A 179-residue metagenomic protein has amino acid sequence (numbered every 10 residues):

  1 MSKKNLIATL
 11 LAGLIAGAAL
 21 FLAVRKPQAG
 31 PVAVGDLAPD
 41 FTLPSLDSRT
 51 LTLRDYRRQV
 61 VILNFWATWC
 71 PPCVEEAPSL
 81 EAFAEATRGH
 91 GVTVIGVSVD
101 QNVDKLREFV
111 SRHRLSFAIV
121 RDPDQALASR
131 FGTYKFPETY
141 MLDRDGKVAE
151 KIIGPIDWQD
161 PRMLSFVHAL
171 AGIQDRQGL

Functional and structural regions predicted by a protein language model:
M1-D40, P44, P161, L179: N-terminal targeting signals for export/organelle localization
V32, D40-V61, A84: A short beta-strand-turn-helix
F41, L51, Y56, F65-W66 (+3 more regions): Conserved hydrophobic/aromatic "anchor" residues that stabilize well-ordered secondary structure elements
Q59-V61, F65-W69, K135: Short pre-active-site segment immediately N-terminal to redox-active cysteine/selenocysteine motifs in thiol-based
I62-N64, G96, M141: Hydrophobic beta-strand core positions in alpha/beta domains
F65-A82: Conserved redox-active cysteine motifs that mediate thiol-disulfide chemistry, especially di-cysteine Cys-X(1-2)-Cys
E75, A82-D124, F136: Conserved segment of the thioredoxin-like fold in thiol-based oxidoreductases
E108-L115, R121-A169: Thiol/disulfide oxidoreductase modules built on the thioredoxin-like
